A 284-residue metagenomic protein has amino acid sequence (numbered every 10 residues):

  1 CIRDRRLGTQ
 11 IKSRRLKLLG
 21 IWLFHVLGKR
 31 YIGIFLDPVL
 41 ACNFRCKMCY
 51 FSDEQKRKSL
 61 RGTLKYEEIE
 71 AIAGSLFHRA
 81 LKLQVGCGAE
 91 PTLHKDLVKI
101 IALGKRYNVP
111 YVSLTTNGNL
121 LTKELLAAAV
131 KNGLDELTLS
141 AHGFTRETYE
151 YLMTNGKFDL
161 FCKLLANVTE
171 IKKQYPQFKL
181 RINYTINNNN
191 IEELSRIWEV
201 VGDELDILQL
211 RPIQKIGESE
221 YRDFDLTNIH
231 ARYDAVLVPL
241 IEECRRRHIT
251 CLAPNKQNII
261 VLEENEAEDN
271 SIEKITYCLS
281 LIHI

Functional and structural regions predicted by a protein language model:
C1, W22-L27, E266-A267: Short boundary motifs at domain starts and secondary-structure transition points
C1-R5, I282-I284: Conserved small/polar residues in nucleotide/adenosyl-binding loops
R6-E136, E147, Y151, K163 (+3 more regions): Conserved alpha-helical substructure of the radical SAM core
D37, S52, K58-S59, L64 (+1 more regions): Radical SAM enzyme [4Fe-4S]-AdoMet core and its adjacent flexible, acidic and glycine-rich loops/tails across
